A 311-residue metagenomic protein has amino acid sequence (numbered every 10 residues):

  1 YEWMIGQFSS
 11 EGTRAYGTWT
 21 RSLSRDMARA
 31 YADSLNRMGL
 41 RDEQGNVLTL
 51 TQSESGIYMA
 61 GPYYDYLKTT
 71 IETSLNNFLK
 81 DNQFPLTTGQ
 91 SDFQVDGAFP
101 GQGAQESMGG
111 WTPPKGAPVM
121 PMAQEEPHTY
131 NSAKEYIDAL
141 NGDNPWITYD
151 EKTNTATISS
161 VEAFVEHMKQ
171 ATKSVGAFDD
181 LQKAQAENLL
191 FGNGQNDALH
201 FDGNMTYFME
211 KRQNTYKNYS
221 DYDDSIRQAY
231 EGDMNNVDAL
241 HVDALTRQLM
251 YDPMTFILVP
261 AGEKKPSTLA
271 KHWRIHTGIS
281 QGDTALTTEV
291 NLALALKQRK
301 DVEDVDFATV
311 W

Functional and structural regions predicted by a protein language model:
E2-E263: Accessory cap/linker subdomain of secreted extracellular hydrolases
K265-S267: Short, conserved loop/helix-junction motifs that constitute active-site signature segments in enzyme catalytic cores
L269, R274-T277: Short beta-strand/loop motif that positions the catalytic acidic residue of the alpha/beta-hydrolase fold
K271, L296-W311: Catalytic histidine neighborhood in serine/cysteine hydrolases with alpha/beta-hydrolase-type architecture
I279-T284: Acidic catalytic loop of the alpha/beta-hydrolase fold
A285, E289-A293: Short, highly selective alpha-helical patches that border small-molecule cofactor pockets in redox/cofactor-processing
